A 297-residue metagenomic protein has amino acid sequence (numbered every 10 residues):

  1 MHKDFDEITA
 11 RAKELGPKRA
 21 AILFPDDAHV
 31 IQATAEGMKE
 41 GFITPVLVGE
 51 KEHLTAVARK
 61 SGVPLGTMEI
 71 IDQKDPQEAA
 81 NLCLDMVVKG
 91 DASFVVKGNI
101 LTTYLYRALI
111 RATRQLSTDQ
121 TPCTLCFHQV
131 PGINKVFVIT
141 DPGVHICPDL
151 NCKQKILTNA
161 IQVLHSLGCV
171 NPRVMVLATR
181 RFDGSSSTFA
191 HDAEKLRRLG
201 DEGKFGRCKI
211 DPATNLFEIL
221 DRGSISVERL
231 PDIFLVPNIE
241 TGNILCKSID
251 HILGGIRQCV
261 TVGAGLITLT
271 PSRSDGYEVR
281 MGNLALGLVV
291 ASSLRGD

Functional and structural regions predicted by a protein language model:
M1-D297: Anion-binding alpha/beta catalytic cores of soluble intermediary-metabolism enzymes, centered on
